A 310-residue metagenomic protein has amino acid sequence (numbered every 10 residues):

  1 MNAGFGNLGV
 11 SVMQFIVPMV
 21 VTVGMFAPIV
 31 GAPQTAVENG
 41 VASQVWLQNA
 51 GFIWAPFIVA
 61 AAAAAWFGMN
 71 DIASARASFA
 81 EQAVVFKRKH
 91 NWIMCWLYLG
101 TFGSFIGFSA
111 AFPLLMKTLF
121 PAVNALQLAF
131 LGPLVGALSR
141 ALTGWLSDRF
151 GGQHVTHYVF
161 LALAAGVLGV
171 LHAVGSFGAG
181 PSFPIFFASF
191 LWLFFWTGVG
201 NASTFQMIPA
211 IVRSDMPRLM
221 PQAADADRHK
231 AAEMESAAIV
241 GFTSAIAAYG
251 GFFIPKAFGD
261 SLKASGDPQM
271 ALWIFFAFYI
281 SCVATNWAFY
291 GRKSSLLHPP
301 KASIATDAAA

Functional and structural regions predicted by a protein language model:
M1-T22, V240-I254: Glycine-rich segments within core transmembrane alpha-helices of 12-TM secondary carriers
T22-F26, I53-A75, V283-F289: C-terminal membrane-cytosol helix-exit motif in multi-pass small-molecule transporters
A63-M69, A173, M270-A310: Multi-pass alpha-helical transporter architecture, strongest for 12-TM Major Facilitator/SLC carriers used
N70-C95, A305-D307: Juxtamembrane intracellular "pre-TM" segments in multi-pass secondary transporters
R88-A137, N201, F205-Q206, I254: Extracytoplasmic gate region of multi-pass secondary transporters
S139-G152: Helix-to-loop junctions at the C-terminal end of transmembrane segments in multipass secondary transporters
Q153-T204: C-terminal transmembrane helical hairpin of 12-TM major facilitator-type secondary transporters
Q222-K263: A late C-terminal transmembrane helix in Major Facilitator Superfamily
